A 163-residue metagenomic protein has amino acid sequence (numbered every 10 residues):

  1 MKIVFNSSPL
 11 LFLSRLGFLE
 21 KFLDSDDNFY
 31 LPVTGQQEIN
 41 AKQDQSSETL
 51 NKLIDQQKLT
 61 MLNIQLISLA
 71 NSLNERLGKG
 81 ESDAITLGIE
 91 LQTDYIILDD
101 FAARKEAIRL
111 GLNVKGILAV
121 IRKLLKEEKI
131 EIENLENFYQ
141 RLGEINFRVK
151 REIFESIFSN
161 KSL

Functional and structural regions predicted by a protein language model:
M1-D94, F101, I108, L112 (+3 more regions): Active-site-proximal, substrate-binding regions of enzyme catalytic domains and RNA-binding/basic surfaces
L19, Q92-I97, L125-I132: Short helix-capping/linker segments at secondary-structure and domain boundaries
L110-L112, G116-K161: Hydrophobic alpha-helical interaction segments
